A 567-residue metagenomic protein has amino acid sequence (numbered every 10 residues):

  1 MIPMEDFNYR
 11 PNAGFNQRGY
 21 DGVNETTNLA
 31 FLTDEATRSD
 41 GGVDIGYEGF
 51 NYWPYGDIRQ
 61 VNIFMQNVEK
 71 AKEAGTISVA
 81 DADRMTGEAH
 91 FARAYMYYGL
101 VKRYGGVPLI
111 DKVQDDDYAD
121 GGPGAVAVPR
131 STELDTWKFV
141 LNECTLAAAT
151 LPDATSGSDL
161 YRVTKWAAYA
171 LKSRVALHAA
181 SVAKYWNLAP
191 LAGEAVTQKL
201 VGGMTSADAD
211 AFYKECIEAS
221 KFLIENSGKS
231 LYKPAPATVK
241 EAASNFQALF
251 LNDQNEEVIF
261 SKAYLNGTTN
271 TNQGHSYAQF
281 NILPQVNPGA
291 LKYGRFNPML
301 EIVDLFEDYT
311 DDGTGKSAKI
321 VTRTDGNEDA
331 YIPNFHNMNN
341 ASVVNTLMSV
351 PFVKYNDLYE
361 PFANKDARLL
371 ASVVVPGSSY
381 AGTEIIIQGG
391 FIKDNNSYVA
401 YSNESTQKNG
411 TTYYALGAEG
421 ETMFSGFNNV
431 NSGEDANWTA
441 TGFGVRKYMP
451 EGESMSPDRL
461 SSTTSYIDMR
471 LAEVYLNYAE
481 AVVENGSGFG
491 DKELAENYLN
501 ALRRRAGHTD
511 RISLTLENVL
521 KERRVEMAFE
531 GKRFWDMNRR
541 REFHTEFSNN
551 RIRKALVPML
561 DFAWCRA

Functional and structural regions predicted by a protein language model:
M1, N16-R18, P54-D57, F139-L141 (+9 more regions): Long, intrinsically disordered, low-complexity segments
N8, N16-Y104, P123-K165, L358 (+5 more regions): Conserved, well-structured interaction surfaces
V101-K102, G106-P108, V175-N187, E484-G488: Short coil/turn linking the two alpha-helices of tandem helical-hairpin repeats
G106-R130, A183-E215: Short coil/linker segments at helix-helix boundaries
S317-K354, F362-S456: Long, low-complexity, polar/charged, intrinsically disordered or flexibly structured peripheral segments
